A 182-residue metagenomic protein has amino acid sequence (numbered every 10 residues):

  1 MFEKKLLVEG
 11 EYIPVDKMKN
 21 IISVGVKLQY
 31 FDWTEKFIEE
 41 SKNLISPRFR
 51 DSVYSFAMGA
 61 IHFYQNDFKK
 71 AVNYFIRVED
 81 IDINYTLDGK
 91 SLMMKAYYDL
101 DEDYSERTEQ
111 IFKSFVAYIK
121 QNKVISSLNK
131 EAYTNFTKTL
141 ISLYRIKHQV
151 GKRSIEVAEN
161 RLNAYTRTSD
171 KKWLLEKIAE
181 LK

Functional and structural regions predicted by a protein language model:
F2-Y12, E39-F49, I76-Y85, S114-V124 (+1 more regions): Solenoid-like repeat scaffolds
G10-S23, S52-V53: Amphipathic alpha-helical repeat scaffolds of TPR domains
D16-N20, F56-A60, Y64, K90-L92 (+3 more regions): "A position-specific structural signal for the A-helix of alpha-solenoid helical repeats
L28, Q65, L100-E102: Structural motif corresponding to the intra-repeat A-B loop/turn of tetratricopeptide repeats
F31, F68, D103-S105: TPR-repeat structural position
F112-K182: Long, ordered, amphipathic alpha-helical scaffolds
